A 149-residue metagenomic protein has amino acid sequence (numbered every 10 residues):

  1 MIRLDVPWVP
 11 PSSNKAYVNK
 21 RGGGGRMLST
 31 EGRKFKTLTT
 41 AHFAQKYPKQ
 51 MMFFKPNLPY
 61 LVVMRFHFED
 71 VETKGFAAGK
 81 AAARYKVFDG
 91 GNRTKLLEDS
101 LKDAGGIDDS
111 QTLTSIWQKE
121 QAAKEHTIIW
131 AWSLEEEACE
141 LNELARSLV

Functional and structural regions predicted by a protein language model:
M1-V149: Acidic, proline/glycine-enriched N-terminal capping motif
